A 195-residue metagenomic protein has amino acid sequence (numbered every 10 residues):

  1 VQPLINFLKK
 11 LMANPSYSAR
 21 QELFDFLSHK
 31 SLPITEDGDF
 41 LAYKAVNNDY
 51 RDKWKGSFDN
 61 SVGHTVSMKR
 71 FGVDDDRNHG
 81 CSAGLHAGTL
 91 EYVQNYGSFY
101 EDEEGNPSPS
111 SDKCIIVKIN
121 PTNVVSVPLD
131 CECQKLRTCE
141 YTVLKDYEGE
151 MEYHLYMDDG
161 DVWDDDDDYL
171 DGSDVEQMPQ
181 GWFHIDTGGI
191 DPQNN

Functional and structural regions predicted by a protein language model:
V1-D37, Y147-N195: Glycine- and charge-rich intrinsically disordered segments
V1-G80: ADP-ribose/NAD+-binding catalytic cleft of ART/PARP-like enzymes
Y17, Y43, Y50, Y92 (+6 more regions): Sequence-level detector for tyrosine residue identity
G38, G56, G63, G72 (+10 more regions): Residue-identity detector for glycine
A45, I119, T187: Active-site donor-binding loop signature of nucleotide-sugar glycosyltransferases
K69-G149: ADP-ribosyltransferase catalytic core
